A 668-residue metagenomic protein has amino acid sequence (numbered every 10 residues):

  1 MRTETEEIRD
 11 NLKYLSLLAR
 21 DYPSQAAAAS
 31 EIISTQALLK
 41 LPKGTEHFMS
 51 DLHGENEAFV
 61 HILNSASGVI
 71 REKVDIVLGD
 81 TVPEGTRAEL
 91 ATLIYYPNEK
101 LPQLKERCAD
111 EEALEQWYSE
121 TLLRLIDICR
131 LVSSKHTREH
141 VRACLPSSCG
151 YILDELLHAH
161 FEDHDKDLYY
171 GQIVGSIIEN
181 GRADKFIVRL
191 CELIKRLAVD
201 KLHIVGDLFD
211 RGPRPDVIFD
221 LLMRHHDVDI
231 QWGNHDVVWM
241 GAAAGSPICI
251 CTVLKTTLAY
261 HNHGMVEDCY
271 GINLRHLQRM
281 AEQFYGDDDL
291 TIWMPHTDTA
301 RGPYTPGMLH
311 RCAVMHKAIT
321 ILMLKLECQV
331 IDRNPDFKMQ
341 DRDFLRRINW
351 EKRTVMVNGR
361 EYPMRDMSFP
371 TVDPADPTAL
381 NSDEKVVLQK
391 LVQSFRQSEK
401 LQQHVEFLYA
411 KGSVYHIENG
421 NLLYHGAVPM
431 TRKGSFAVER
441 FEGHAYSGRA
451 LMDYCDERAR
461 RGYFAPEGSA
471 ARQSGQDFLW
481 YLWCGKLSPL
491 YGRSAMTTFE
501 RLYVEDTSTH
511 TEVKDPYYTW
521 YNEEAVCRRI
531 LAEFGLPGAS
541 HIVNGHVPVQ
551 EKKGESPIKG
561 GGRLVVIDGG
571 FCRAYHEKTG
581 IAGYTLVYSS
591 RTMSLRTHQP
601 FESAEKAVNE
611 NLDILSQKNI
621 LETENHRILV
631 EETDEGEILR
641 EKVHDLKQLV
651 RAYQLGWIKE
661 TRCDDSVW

Functional and structural regions predicted by a protein language model:
M1-W668: Feature recognizes metal-dependent phosphohydrolase scaffolds
